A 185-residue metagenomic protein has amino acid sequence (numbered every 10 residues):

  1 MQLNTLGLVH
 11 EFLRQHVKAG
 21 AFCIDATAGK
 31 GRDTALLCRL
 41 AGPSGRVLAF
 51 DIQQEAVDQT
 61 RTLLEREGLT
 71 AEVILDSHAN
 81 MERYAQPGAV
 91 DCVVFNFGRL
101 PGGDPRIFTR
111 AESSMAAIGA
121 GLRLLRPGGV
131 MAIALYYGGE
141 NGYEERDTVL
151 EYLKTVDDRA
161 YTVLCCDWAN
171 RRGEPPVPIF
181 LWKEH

Functional and structural regions predicted by a protein language model:
M1-F22, R32-A35, R39: S-adenosyl-L-methionine
K18, A41-G42, L125-P127: Helix-to-beta-strand junctions that scaffold the AdoMet/dcAdoMet cofactor pocket in Class I SAM-dependent enzymes
A21, G45, G129: Glycine-centered, small-residue-biased loops immediately flanking beta-strands in adenine/cofactor-binding cores
T27, A117, L124-L135: Conserved beta-strand signature within the Rossmann-like core of class I S-adenosyl-L-methionine
R46-D51: Conserved SAM-binding motif I beta-strand of class I
E55-D91: S-adenosyl-L-methionine
F95-A117: Mobile active-site "lid"/loop adjacent to the S-adenosyl-L-methionine
G139, Y143-H185: Class I S-adenosyl-L-methionine
